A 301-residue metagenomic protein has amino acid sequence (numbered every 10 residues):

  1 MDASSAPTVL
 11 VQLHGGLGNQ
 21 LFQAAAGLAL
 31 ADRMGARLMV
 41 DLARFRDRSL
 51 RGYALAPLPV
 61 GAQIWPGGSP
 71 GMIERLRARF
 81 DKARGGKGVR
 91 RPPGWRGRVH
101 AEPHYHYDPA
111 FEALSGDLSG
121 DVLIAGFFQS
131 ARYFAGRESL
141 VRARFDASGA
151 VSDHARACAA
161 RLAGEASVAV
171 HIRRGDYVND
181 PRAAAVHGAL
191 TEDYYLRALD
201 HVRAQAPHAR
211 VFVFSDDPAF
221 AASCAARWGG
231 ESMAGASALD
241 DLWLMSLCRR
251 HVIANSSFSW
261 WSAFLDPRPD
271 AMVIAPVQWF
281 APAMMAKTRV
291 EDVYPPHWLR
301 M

Functional and structural regions predicted by a protein language model:
P7, G52-H201, Q205-A206: Secretory-pathway luminal glycosyltransferase catalytic domains
L13-F22: A short, glycine/small-residue-rich beta-strand->loop->alpha-helix junction that serves as a flexible
N19, D47-R51, R132-Y133, Y177-D180 (+3 more regions): Short catalytic/ligand-binding loop motif for oxyanion handling, primarily in non-cytosolic enzymes, centered on
Q23-L30: Short amphipathic alpha-helix
A36-D47: A short beta-strand-loop structural module common to alpha/beta enzyme folds
V40-L42, A169-R173, R210-S215, A275: Short beta-strand segments
E192-M284, T288: Donor-binding and catalytic core of enzymes assembling or modifying cell-surface/extracellular glycoconjugates
A281-M301: Leloir-type glycosyltransferase catalytic cores
